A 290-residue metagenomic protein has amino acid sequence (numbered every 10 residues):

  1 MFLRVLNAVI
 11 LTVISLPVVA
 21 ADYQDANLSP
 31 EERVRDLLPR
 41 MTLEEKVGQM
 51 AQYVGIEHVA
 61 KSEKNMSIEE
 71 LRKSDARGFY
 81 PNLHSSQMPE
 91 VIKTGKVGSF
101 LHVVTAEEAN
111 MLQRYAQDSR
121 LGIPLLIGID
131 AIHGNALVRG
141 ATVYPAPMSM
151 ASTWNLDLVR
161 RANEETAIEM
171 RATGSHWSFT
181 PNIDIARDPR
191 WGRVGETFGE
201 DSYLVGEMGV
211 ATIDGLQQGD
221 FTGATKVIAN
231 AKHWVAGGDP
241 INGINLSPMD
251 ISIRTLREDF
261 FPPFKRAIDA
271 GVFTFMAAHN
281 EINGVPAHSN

Functional and structural regions predicted by a protein language model:
F2-L11: Sec-dependent signal peptide recognition, specifically the positively charged N-region followed immediately by
N7, V19-A20: Residue-level detector of intrinsically disordered, flexible termini and proteolytic processing junctions
S15-L16: N-terminal signal peptide c-region/cleavage motif recognized by signal peptidases
A21-N290: Glycoside hydrolase catalytic-domain context in secreted enzymes
